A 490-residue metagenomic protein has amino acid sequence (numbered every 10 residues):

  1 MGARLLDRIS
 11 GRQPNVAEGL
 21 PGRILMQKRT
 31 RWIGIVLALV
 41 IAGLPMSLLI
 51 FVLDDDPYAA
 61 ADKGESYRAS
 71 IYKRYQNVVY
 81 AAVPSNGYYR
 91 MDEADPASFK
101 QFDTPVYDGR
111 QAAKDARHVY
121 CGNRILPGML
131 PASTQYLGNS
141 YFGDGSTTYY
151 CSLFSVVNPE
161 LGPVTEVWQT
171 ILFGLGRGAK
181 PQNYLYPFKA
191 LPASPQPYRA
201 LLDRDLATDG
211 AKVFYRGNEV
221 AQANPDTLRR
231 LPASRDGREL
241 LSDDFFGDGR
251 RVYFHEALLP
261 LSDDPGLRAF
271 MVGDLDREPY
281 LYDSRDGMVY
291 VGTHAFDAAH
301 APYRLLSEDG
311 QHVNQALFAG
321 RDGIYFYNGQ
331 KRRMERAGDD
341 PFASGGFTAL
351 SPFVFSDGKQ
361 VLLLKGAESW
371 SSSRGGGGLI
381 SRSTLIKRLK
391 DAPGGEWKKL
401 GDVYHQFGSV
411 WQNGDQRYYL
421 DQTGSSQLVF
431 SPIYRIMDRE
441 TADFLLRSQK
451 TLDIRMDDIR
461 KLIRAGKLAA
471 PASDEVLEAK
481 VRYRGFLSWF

Functional and structural regions predicted by a protein language model:
M1-R23: N-terminal amphipathic/basic-hydrophobic helices that include classical n-h-c signal peptides and signal-anchor
G19-I41: N-terminal Sec-pathway targeting helices
I41-I50: Hydrophobic alpha-helical membrane-insertion segments, chiefly the h-region of N-terminal signal peptides
F51-F490: Non-catalytic tandem-repeat scaffold regions and their flanking low-complexity/translocation tails
